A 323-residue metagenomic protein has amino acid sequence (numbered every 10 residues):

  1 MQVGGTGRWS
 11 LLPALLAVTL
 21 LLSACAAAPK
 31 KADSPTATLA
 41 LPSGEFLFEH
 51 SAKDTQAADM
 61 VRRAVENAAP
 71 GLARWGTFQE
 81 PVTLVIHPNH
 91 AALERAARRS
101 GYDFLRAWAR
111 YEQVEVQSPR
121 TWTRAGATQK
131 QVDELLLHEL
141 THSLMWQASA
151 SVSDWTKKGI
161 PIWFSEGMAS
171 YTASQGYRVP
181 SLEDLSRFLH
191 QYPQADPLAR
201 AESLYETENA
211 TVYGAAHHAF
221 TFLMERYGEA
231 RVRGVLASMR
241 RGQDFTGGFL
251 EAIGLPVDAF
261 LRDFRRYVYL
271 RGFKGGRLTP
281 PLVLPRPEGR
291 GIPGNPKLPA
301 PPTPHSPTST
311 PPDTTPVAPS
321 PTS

Functional and structural regions predicted by a protein language model:
M1, A73-G76, Y177, G272: Secondary-structure transition/hinge residues
M1-A14: Bacterial N-terminal signal peptides that target proteins for export
L22-A24: C-terminal motif of bacterial Sec signal peptides marking the signal peptidase cleavage site
A26-A28: Bacterial signal peptide processing site
K30-S153, P161, D244-F245: Juxtacatalytic substrate-recognition/specificity segment
A109, V116, K130-Q131, L135 (+1 more regions): Acidic/His/Gly-enriched intrinsically disordered linker/tail segments that often contain short helix/coil "MoRF-like"
P287-S323: Non-catalytic terminal regions of proteins
